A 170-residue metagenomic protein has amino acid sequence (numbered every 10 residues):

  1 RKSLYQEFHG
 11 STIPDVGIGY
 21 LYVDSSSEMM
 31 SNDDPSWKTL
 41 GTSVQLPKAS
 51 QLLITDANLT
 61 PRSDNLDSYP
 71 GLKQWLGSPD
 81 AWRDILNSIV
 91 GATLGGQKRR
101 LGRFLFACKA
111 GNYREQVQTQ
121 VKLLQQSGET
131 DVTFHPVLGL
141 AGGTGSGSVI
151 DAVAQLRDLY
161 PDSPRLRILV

Functional and structural regions predicted by a protein language model:
R1-V137, G147-V170: Segments that form or flank anion-binding pockets
